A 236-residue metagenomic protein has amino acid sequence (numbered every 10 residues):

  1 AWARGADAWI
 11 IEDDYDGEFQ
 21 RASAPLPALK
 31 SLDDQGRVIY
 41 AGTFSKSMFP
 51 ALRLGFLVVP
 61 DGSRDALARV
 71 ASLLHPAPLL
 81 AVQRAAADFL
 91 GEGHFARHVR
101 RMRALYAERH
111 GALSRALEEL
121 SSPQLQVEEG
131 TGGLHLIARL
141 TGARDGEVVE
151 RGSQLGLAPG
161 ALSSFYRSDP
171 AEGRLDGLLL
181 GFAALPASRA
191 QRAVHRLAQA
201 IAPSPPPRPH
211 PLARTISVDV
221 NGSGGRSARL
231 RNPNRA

Functional and structural regions predicted by a protein language model:
A1-D7, D16-S47, D61-G62: Active-site pre-lysine segment of PLP-dependent enzymes
W9, L157-A158: Residue-level detector of anion-binding/catalytic polar loops
D34-A104: Conserved core segment of the aminotransferase class I/II
V59, I137-G142, P159-A202: Conserved PLP-binding active-site segment of the aspartate aminotransferase-like
A87, A104-S114, Q124-R139, V148-R151: Conserved glycine-rich beta-strand-loop-beta hairpin in the small C-terminal domain of fold type I
V148-S153, V194-A198: Short amphipathic alpha-helices in soluble, non-transmembrane regions that often serve as interface/regulatory elements
P206-A236: Non-catalytic terminal extensions of PLP-dependent enzymes
